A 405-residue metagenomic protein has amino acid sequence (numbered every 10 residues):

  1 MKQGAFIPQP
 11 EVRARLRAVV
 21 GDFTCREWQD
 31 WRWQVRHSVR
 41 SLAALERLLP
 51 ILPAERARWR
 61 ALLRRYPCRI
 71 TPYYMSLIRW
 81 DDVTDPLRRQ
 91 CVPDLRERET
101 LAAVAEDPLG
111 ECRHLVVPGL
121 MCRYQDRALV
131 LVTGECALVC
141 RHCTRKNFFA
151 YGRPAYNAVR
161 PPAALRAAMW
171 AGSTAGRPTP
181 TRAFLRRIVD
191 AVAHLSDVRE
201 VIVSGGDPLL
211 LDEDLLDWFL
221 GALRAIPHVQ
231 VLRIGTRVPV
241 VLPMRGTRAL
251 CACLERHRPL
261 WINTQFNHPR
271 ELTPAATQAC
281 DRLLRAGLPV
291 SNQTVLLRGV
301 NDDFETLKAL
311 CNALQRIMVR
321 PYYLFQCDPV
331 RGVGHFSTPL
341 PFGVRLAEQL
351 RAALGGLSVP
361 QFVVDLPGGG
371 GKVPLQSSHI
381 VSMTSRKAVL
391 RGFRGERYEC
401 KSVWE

Functional and structural regions predicted by a protein language model:
M1-R123: Flexible, acidic/Gly-rich N-terminal and inter-domain linker regions that tether and position cofactor-handling modules
Y74, C140, Y322: Conserved, mostly hydrophobic/aromatic
L115-P118, L129, L185-V192: Short, charged beta->alpha transition segments
C122-T179, I234: Canonical Radical SAM [4Fe-4S] cluster-binding loop centered on the CxxxCxxC motif and its immediate flanking residues
V130-L131, I202-S204: Short glycine-rich or small-residue beta-strand-to-loop segments that form or flank ligand, phosphate, metal/Fe-S
E135, P239, N267-P269, L297 (+4 more regions): Short, glycine-/Ser/Thr-/acidic-enriched flexible segments
R182-E200, G206-L354: Conserved AdoMet/S-adenosylmethionine-binding subsite of the radical SAM
A347-E405: C-terminal accessory regions of radical SAM enzymes
